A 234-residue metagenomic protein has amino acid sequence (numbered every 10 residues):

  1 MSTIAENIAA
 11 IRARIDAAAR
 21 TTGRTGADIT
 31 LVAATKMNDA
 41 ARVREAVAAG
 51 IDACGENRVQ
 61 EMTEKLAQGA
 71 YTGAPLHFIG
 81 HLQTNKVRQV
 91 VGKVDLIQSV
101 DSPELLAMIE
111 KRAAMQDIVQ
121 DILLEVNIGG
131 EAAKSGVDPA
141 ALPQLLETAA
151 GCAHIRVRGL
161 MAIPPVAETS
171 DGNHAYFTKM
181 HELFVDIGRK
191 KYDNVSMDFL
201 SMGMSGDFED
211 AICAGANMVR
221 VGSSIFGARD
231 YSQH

Functional and structural regions predicted by a protein language model:
M1-G206, A214, F226: Conserved alpha/beta-domain cores
M1-S2, Y231-H234: Short, Lys/Arg-enriched, disordered terminal segments
E209-C213, V221, I225-S232: Expand to "…catalyze enediolate/carbanion chemistry for C-C bond making/breaking, isomerization, decarboxylation
